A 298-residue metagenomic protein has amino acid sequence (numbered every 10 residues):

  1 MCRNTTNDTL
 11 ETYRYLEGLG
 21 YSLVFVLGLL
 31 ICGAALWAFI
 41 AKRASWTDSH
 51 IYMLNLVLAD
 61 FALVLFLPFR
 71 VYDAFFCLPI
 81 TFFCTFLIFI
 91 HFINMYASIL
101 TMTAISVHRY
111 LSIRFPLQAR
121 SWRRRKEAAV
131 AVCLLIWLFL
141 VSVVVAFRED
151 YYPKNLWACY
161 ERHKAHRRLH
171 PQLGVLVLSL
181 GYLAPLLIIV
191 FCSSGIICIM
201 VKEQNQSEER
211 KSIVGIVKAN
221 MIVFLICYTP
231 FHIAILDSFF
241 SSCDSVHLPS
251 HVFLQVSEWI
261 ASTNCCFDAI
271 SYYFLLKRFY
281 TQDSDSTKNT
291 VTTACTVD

Functional and structural regions predicted by a protein language model:
M1-E11, L138, S142, Y152 (+1 more regions): Intrinsically disordered regulatory tails of 7TM GPCRs
M1-W37, H163-A165, L173-L178, D298: Extracellular N-terminal segment of 7TM GPCRs
C2-D8, A74-T81, L87-Y96, F115 (+4 more regions): Loop architecture of class A 7-transmembrane GPCRs
L10-S22, D48-I105, F115, R120: Extracellular TM2-ECL1-early TM3 structural module of rhodopsin-like
L58, V132, H163-H166, V175-Y182 (+1 more regions): Intracellular effector-coupling site of seven-transmembrane GPCRs, centered on the ICL3-to-TM6 transition
L65, S142-V145, E149, L183-V190 (+3 more regions): Hydrophobic alpha-helical segments of membrane proteins
M95-L134, F274-L276: Class A GPCR helix-loop hinge within the 7TM core
V223, T229-I235, V252-D298: Seventh transmembrane helix
